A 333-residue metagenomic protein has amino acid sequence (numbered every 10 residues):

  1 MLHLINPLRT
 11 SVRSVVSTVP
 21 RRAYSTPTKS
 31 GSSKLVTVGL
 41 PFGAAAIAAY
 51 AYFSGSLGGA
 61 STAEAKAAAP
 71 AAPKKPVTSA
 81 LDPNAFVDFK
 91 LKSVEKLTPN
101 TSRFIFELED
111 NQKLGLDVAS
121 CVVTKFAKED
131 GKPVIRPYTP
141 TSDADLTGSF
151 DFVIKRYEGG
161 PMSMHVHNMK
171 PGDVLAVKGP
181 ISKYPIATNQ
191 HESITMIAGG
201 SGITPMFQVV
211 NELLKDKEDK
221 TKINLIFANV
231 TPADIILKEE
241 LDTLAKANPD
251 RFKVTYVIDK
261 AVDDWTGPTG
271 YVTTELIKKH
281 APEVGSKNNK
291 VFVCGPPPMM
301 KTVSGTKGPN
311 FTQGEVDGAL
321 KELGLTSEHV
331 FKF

Functional and structural regions predicted by a protein language model:
M1-V36: N-terminal mitochondrial targeting presequence
S25-Y52, S61-A65, I226-F333: Reductase modules of NAD(P)H-dependent flavoproteins
G55-P83: Membrane-proximal, acidic/low-complexity disordered segments on the non-cytosolic side of organellar membranes
A72-D173, N229-T231, D259-K260: Ferredoxin-reductase
G179-Q190: A short, basic/flexible loop-to-alpha-helix module at the beginning of a structural domain
S193-T195, K290: Structural motif
S201-M206, M299: Hydrophobic/small residue at the entry helix of a nucleotide-binding pocket
F207-K217: Histidine-anchored nucleotide/phosphate-binding helix
